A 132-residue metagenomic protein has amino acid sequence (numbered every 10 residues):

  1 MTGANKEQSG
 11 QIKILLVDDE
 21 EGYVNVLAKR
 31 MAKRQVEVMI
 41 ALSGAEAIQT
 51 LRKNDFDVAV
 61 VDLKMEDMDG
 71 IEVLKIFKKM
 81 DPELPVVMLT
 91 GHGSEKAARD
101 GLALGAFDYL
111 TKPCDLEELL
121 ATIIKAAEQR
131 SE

Functional and structural regions predicted by a protein language model:
M1-K13, A121-E132: Non-catalytic signal-transmission and effector/linker regions of two-component phosphorelay proteins
N25-K33: Charged docking surfaces used in two-component/phosphorelay signaling
S43-E46, D69-E72, G93: Acidic catalytic/metal-coordinating carboxylates
Q49, I71-E83: Short amphipathic alpha-helix used as the core "switch/output" element in two-component signaling
M65: Receiver (REC) domain active-site loop signature in two-component systems and cognate sites in sensor histidine kinases
K96, C114-I124: C-terminal output helix
